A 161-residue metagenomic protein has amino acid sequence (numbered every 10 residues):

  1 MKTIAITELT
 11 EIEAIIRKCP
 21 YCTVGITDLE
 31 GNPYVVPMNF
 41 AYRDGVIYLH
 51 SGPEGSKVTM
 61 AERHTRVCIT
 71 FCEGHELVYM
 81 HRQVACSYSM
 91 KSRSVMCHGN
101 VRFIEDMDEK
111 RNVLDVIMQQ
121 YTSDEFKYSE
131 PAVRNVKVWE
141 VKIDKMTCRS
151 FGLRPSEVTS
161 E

Functional and structural regions predicted by a protein language model:
M1-K18, T159: Extreme N-terminal tail/first-helix region
K2-T3, E76-E161: Charged, gly/pro-rich active-site loop segments
C19-P53, I69: Short beta-strand segments
I26-D28, F71-E73, I143-K145: Short, structured patches in soluble enzyme cores that scaffold and shape functional sites
G45-V46, T65, D144-M146: Beta-strand-connecting loop/turn residues
K57-H81, C86-Y88: Helix-adjacent hinge/juxtasegments
